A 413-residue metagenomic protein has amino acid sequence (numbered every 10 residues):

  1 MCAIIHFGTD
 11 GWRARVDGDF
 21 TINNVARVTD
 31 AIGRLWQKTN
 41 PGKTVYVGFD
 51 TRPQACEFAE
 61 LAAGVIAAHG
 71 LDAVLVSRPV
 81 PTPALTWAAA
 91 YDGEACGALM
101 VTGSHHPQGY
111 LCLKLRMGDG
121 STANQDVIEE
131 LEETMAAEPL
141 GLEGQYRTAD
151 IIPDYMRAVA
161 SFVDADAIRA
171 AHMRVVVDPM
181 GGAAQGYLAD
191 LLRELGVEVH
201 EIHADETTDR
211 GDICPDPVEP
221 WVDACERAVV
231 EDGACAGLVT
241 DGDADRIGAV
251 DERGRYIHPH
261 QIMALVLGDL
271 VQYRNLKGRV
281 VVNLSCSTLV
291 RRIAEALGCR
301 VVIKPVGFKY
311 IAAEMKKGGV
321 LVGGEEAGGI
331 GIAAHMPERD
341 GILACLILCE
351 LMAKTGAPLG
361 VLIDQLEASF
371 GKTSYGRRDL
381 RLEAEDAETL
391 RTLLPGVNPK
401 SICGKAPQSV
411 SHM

Functional and structural regions predicted by a protein language model:
M1-C2, D19, L111-D232: Gly/Ser/Thr-enriched, mixed-charge loops and adjacent short helices that form phosphate/oxyanion-binding elements
M1-H69, Q145-V175: An N-terminal, well-structured beta->alpha segment
R15, A31-L35, T39, H69 (+13 more regions): Change "in soluble alpha/beta enzymes" to "in soluble alpha/beta proteins
R34, T44-Y110, L191-V250: N-terminal small/polar loop signature for handling phosphorylated ligands or for N-terminal nucleophile
S77, E130-R157, E252-G324, G331-I332: Proline/glycine-rich low-complexity loops and linkers
L115-G118, G248-E252, I332-A333: Short beta-strand-to-turn element immediately C-terminal to the catalytic PLP-Schiff-base lysine in fold type I
N124, E201-H203, R255-R274, G341-E350: Gly/Ser/Thr-rich active-site loops/lids in small-molecule metabolic enzymes that frequently grip phosphoryl groups
A236, L276-M413: Phosphate-binding and adjacent anionic-ligand microenvironments
